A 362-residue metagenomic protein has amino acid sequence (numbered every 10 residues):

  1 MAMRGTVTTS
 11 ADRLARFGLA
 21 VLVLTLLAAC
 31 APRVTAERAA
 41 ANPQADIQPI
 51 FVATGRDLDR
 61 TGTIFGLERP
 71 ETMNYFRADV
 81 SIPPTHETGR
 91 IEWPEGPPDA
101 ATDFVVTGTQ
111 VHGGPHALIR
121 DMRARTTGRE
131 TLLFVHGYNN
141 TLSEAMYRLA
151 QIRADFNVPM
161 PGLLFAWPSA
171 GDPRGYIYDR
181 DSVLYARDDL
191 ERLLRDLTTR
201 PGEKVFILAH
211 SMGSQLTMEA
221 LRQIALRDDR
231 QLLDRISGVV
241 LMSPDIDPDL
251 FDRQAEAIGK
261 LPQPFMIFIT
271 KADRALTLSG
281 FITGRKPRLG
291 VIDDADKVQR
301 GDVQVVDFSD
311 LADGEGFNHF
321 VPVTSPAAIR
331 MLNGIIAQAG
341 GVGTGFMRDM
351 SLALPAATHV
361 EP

Functional and structural regions predicted by a protein language model:
M1-R13: N-terminal secretory signal peptides that target proteins for export/translocation
A15-L22: Sec-dependent signal peptide hydrophobic core
L26-A29: C-terminal motif of bacterial Sec signal peptides marking the signal peptidase cleavage site
T35-Q110, H116-D121, R125-T126, M146-A150 (+3 more regions): Lipolytic serine-hydrolase domain surface
E130: Alpha/beta-hydrolase fold active-site loops
L133-G137: The conserved beta1-alpha1 loop
T141-A145: Short substrate-entry loop that stabilizes the transition state in hydrolases
A209, G213, T217: Gly/Ala-rich beta-loop-alpha elbow adjacent to hydrolase catalytic centers
